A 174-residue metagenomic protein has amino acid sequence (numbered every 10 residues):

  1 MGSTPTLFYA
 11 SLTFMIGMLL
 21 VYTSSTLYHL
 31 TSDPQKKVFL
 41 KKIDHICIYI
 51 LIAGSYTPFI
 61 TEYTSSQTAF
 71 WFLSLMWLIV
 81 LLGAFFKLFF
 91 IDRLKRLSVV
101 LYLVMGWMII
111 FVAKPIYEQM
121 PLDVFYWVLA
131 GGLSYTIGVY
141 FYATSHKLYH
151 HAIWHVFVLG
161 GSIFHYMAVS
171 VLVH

Functional and structural regions predicted by a protein language model:
M1-H174: Multi-pass alpha-helical transmembrane bundles in non-GPCR membrane proteins that perform intramembrane catalysis
